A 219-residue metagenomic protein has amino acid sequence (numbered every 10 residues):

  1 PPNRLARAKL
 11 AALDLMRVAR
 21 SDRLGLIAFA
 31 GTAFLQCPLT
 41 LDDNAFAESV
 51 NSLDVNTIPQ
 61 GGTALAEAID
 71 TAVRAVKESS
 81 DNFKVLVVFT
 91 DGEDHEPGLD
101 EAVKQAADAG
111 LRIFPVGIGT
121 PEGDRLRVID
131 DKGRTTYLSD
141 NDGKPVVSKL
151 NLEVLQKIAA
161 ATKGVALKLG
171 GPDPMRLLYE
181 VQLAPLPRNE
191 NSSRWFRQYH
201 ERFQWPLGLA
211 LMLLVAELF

Functional and structural regions predicted by a protein language model:
P1-K84, E96-E101: Membrane-embedded segments
A28-A30, S52, T90, G117 (+1 more regions): A mature extracytoplasmic/lumenal domain signature
L41, T63-A64, L150, G170-P174: Short beta->alpha linker loops
D42-A45, D131-R134, A184-P187: Short, hinge-like loop/turn segments at secondary-structure boundaries
F46, A72, I113, A159 (+1 more regions): Residue-level signature of catalytic and energy-coupling elements of molecular machines, predominantly ATP/GTP-dependent
T57-T63, V85, T90-K157, A161: VWA/integrin I-like adhesion module and closely mimicked acidic/polar interface patches used
E153-L186: Extended, hydrophilic extramembrane loops/domains of integral membrane proteins
R188-F219: C-terminal signal-anchor/stop-transfer transmembrane helix together with its immediate cytosolic, Lys/Arg-enriched
